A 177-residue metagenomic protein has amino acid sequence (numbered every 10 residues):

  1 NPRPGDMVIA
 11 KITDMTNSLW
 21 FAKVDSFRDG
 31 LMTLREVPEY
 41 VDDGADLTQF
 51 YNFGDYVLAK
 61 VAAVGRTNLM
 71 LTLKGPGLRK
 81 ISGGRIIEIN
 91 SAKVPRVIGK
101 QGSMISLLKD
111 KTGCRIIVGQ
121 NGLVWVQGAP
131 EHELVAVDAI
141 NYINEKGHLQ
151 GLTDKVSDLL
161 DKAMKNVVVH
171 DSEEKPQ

Functional and structural regions predicted by a protein language model:
N1-Q177: Single-stranded RNA-binding regions, centering on S1/OB-family and related RNA-binding modules
